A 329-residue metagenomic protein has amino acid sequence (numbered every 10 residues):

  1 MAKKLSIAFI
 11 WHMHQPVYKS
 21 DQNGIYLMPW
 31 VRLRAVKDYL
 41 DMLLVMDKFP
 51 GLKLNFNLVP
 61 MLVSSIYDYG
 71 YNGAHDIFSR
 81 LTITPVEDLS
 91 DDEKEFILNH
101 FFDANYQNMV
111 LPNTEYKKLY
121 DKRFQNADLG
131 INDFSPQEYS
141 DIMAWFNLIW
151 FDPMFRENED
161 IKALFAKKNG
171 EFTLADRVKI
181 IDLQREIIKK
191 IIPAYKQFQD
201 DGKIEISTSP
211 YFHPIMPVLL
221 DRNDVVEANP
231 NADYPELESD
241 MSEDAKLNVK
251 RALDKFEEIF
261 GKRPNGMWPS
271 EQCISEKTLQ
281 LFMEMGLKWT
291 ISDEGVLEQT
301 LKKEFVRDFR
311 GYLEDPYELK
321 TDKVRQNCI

Functional and structural regions predicted by a protein language model:
M1-L54, M61-K179, D200: N-terminal regions that are enriched for targeting/export leaders and immediately downstream pro/stem segments
S6-I10, K53-N57, K203-T208, G266 (+1 more regions): Structural preference for beta-strand elements that scaffold enzyme active sites
H12, M46, S207-S209, M267 (+1 more regions): Conserved, mostly hydrophobic/aromatic
L33, S270-I329: Active-site-adjacent pocket scaffolds in enzyme catalytic domains
M42-K53, I191-I204, K255-K262: A structural motif corresponding to the C-terminal end of an alpha-helix and its immediate exit/capping segment
N57-S64, P210-H213, G266-I274, G295: Short, solvent-exposed turn/loop segments enriched in Gly/Ser/Thr/Pro and often Arg
D182-H213, R222-N223: Structured, charged N-terminal subsegments at the starts of enzyme catalytic cores and at intra-chain domain/subunit
Y234-E271: CE4/NodB-like, metal-dependent polysaccharide N-deacetylase domain that modifies extracellular/periplasmic N-acetylated
